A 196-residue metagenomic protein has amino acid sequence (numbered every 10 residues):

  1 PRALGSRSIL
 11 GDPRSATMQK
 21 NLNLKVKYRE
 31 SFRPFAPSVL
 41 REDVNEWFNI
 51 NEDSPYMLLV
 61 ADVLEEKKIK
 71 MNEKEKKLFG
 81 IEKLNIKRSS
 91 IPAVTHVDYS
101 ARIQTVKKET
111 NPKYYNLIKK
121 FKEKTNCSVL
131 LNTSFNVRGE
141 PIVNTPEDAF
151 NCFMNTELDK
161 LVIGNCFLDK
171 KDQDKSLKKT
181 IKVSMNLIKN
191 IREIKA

Functional and structural regions predicted by a protein language model:
P1-A196: Flexible beta->alpha loop and helix N-cap segments adjacent to enzyme active/binding sites
